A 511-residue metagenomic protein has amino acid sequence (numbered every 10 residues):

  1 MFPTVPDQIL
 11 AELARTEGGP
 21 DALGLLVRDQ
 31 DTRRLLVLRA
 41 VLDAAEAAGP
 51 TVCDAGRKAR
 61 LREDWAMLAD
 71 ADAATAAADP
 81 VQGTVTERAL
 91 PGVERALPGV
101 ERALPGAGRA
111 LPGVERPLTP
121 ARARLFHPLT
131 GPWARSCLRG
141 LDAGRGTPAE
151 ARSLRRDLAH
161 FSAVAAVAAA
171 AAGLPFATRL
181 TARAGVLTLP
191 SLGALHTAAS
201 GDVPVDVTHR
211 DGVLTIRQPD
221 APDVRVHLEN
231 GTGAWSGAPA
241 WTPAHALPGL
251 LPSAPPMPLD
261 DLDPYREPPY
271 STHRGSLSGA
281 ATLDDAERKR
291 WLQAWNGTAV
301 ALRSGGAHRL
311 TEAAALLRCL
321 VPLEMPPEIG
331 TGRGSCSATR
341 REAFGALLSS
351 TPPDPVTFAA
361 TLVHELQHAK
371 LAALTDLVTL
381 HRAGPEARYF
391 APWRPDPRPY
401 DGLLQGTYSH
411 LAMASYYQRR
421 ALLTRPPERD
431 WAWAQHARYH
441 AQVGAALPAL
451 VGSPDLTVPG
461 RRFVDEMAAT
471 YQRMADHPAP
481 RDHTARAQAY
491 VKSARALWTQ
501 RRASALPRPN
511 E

Functional and structural regions predicted by a protein language model:
M1-V321, R438-E511: Type-3 copper protein
D260-T272, A314-P326, S337, R341 (+3 more regions): Extended, well-ordered protein cores
T282-D285, L292, T298-R340, P352-P353 (+2 more regions): Metalloprotease/metallohydrolase-associated module, dominated by Zn2+-dependent proteases
E342, P352-T361, A369-D401: Post-HEXXH active-site segment of zinc metalloproteases
L348-S349: Alpha-helical phosphate/pyrophosphate-handling elements in metalloenzyme active cores
Q367-T379, M413-A414, Q418, L422: Long amphipathic alpha-helical segments
L371-R382, E386, R429-A441, A479-V491: A short, terminal or domain-edge coil/loop segment
